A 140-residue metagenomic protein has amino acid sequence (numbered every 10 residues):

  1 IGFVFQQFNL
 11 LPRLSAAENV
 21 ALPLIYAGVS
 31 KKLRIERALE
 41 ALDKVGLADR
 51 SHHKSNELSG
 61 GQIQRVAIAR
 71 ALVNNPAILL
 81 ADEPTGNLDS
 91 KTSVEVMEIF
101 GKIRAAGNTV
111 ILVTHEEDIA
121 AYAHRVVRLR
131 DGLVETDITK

Functional and structural regions predicted by a protein language model:
I1-R128: ABC family nucleotide-binding domain
V126-I138: H-loop (His-switch) and adjacent beta-strand-loop-beta switch element of ABC-type ATPase nucleotide-binding domains
